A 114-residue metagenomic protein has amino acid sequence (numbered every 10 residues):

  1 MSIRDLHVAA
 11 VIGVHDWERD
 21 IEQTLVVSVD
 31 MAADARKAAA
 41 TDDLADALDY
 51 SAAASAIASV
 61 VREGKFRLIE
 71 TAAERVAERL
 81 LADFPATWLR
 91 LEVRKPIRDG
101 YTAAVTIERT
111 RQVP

Functional and structural regions predicted by a protein language model:
M1-P114: N-terminal, polar/charged subdomain of small-to-medium soluble alpha/beta proteins
